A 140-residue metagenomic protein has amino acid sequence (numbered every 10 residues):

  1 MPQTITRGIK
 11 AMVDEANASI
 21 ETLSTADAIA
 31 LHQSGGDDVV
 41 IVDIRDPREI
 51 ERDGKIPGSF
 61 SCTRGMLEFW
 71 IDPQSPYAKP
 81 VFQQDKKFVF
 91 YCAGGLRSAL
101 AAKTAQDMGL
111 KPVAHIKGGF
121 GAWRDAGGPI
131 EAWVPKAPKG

Functional and structural regions predicted by a protein language model:
M1-V39, P47-K87, L96-G140: Rhodanese-like catalytic fold shared by cysteine-dependent sulfurtransferases and DSP/PTP-type phosphatases
Y91: Short, surface-exposed ligand- or partner-binding patches at beta-edge/loop junctions that are enriched in aromatics
